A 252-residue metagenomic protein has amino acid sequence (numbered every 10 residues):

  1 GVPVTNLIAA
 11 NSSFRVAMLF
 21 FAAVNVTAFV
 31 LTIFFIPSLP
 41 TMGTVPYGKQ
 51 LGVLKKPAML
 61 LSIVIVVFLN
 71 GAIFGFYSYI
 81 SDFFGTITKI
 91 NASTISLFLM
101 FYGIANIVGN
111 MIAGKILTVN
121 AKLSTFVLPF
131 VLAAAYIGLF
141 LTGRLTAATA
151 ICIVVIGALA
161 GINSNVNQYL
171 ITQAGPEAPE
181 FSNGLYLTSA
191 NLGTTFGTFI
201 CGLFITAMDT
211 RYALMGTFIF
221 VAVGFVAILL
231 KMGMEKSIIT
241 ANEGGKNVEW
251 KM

Functional and structural regions predicted by a protein language model:
G1-I36, Y79, F83: Helix-loop-helix hairpin linking two adjacent transmembrane segments in secondary transporters
L7-A23, L203-A222: A membrane-interface helix-boundary motif in multi-pass transporters
A9, V108-A121, I205-T206: Helix-to-loop junctions at the C-terminal end of transmembrane segments in multipass secondary transporters
L31-F35, F218-M252: Multi-pass alpha-helical transporter architecture, strongest for 12-TM Major Facilitator/SLC carriers used
F35-I65, W250: Juxtamembrane intracellular "pre-TM" segments in multi-pass secondary transporters
A58-M100, I104, A121: Extracytoplasmic gate region of multi-pass secondary transporters
K122-N167: C-terminal transmembrane helical hairpin of 12-TM major facilitator-type secondary transporters
Q173-T210, G216-T217: A late C-terminal transmembrane helix in Major Facilitator Superfamily
